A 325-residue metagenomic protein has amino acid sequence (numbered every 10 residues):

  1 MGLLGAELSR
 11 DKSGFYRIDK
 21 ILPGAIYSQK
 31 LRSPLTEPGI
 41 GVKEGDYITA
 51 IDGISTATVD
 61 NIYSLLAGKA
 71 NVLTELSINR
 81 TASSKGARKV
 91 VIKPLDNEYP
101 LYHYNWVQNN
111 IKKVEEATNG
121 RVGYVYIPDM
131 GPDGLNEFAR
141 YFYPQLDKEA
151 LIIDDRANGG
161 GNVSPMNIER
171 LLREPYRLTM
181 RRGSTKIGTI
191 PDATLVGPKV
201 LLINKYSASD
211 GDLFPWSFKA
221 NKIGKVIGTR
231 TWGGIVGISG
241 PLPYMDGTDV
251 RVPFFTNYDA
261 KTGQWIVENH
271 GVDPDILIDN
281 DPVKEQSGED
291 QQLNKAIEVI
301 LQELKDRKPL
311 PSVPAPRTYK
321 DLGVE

Functional and structural regions predicted by a protein language model:
G2-T58, F255-T256: PDZ/PDZ-like domain segments forming the peptide/carboxylate-binding groove, activating on the N-terminal beta-strands
G14-L22, K89-I92, W265-N269: Short, well-ordered strand-loop elements centered on a beta-strand within folded domains, enriched for acidic residues
A25-L35, T49, I54-M245, E285-E289 (+1 more regions): Cleft-lining beta-strand/loop regions that shape enzyme active-site pockets
V42-D46, L146-K148, G271-D279: Short acidic (Asp/Glu) and glycine-rich catalytic loops that position anionic groups and cofactors
V42-K43, A70, L293: Short, well-ordered loop/turn sites that connect or cap secondary structure elements
I78, Y258-K261, V267-E268, D273-S287 (+2 more regions): Conserved functional hotspot residues or short segments at active or partner-binding sites across diverse domains
K112-K113, L178, S207-S209, M245-L277: Metal-dependent DNA phosphodiester-chemistry modules and their immediately adjacent helices/loops in DNA-processing
